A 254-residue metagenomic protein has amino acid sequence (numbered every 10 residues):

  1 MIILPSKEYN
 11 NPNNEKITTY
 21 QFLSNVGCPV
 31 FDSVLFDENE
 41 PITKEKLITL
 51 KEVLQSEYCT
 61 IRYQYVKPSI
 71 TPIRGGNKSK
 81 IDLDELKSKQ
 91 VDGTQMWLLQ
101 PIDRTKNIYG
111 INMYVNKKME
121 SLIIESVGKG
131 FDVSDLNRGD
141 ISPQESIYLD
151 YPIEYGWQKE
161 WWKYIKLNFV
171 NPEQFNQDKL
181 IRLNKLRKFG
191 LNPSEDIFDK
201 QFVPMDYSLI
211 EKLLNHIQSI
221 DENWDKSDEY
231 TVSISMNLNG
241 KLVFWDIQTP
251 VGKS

Functional and structural regions predicted by a protein language model:
M1-S254: Nucleotide/phosphate-binding sheet-loop regions of phosphoryl- and nucleotidyl-transfer enzymes
